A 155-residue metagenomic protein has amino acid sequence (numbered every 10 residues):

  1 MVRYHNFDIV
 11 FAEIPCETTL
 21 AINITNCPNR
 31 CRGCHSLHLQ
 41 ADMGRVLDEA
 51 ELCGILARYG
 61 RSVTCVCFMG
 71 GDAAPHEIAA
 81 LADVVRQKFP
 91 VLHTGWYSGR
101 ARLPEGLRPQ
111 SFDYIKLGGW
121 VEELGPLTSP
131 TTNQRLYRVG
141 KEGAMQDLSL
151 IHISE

Functional and structural regions predicted by a protein language model:
M1-N23, P28, S36-A41: N-terminal [4Fe-4S]-dependent radical SAM core
L39, G71, G119-W120: Flexible loop residues that form catalytic and substrate-binding hotspots at small-molecule/glycan-binding clefts
A41-G54, A73-Q110: Canonical radical SAM enzyme core domain
I55-A74: Short Fe-S-cluster ligation motifs
G60, G106-L124: Structural recognition of alpha->loop->beta junctions
C65-C67, V84, G140: Flavin-dependent oxidoreductase catalytic cores
P126-A144: A short, gly/pro- and small-residue-rich
I151-E155: Conserved small/polar residues in nucleotide/adenosyl-binding loops
